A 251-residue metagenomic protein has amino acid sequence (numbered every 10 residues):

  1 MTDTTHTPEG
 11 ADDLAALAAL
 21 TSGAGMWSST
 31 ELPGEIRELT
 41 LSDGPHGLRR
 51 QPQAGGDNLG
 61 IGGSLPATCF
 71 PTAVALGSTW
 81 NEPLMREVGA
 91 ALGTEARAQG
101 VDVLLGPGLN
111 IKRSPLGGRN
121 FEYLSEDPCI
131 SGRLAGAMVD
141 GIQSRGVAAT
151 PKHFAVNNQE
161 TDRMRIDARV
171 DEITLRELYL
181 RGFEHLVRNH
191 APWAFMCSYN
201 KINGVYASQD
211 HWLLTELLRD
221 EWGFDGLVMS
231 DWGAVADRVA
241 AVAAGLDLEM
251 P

Functional and structural regions predicted by a protein language model:
M1-P251: Glycoside hydrolase catalytic-domain context in secreted enzymes
